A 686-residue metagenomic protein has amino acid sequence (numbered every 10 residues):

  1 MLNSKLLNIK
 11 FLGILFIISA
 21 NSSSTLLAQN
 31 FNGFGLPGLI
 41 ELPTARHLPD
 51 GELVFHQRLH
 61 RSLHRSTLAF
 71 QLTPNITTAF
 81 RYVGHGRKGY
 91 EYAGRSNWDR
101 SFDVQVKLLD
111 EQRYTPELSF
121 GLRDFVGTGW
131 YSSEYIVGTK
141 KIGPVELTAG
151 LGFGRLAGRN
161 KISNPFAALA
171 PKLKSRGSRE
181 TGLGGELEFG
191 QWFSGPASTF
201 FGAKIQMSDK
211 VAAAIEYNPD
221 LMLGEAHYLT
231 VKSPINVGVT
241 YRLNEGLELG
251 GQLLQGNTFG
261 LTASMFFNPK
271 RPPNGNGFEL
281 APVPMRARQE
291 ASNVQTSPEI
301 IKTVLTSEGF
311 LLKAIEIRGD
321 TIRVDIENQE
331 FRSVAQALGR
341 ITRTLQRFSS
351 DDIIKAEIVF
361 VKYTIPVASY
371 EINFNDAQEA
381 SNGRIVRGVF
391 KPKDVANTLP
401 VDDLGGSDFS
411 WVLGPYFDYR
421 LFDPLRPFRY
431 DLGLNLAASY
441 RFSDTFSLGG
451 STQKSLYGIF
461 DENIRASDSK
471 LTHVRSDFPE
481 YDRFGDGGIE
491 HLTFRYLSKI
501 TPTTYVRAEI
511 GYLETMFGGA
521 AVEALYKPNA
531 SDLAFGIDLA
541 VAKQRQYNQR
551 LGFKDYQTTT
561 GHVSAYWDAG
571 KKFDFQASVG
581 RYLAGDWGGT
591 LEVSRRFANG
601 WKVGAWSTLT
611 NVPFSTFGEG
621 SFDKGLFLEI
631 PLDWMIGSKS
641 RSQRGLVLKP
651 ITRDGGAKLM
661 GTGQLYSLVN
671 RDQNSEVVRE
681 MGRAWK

Functional and structural regions predicted by a protein language model:
A28-W130, K141-V145, F153-G158, L169-R179 (+12 more regions): Transmembrane beta-barrel domains of Gram-negative outer membranes and organellar outer membranes
P43, Y90-G94, Y131-Y135, N160-P165 (+10 more regions): Outer-membrane beta-barrel translocator domains and adjoining extracellular loop/strand segments of Gram-negative
A45-P49, L109-E117, G129, G143-P144 (+10 more regions): Short loop/turn motifs that connect adjacent beta-strands in outer-membrane beta-barrel proteins
L53-H56, D320-N328: Short, aliphatic-rich beta-strand segments
Q57, Y92-W98, V126-W130, T139 (+10 more regions): Replace "Gram-negative outer membrane beta-barrel proteins" with "bacterial and organellar outer membrane beta-barrel
H64-A79, N97-E111, S132-F153, P165-K174 (+11 more regions): Feature captures outer-membrane beta-barrel proteins of Gram-negative bacteria and organelles
R65, G86-Y90, D110-Q112, V126-W130 (+15 more regions): Gram-negative outer-membrane beta-barrel proteins
L169, L173, R179-L187, Q191 (+9 more regions): Flexible, glycine-rich linker and terminal segments associated with outer-membrane beta-barrel/transport systems
